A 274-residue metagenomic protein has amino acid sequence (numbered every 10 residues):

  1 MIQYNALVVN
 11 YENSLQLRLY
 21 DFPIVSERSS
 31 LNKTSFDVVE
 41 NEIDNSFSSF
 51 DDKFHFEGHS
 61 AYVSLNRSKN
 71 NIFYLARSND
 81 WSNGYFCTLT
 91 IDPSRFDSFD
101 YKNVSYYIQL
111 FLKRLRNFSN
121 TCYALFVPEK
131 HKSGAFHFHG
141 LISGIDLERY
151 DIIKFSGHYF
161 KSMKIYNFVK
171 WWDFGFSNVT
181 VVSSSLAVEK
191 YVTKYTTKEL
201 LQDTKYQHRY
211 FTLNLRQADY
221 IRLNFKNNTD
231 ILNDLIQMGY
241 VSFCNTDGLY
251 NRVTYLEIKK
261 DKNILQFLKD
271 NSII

Functional and structural regions predicted by a protein language model:
M1-G134, I145-I274: Right-hand nucleic-acid polymerase module
G140-I142: Cys/His-coordinated zinc-finger cores
